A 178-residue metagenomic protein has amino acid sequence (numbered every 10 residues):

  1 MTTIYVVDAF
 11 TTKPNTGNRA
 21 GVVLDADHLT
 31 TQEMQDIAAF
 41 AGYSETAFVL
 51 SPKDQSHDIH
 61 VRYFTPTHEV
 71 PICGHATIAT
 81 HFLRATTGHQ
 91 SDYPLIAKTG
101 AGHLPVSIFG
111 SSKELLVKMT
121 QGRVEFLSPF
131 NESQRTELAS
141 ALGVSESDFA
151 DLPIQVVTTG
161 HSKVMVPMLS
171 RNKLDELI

Functional and structural regions predicted by a protein language model:
M1-I72, I78-I178: Active-site proximal loop and beta-alpha junction motif in alpha/beta enzyme cores
